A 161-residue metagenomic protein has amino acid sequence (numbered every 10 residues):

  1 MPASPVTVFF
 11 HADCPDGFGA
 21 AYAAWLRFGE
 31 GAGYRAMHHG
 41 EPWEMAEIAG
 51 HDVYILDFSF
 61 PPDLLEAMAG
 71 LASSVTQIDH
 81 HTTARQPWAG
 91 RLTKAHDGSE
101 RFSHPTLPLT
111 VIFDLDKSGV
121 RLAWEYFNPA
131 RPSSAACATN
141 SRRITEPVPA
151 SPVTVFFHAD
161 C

Functional and structural regions predicted by a protein language model:
M1-D160: Replace "Mg2+/Mn2+-dependent" with "divalent metal-dependent
